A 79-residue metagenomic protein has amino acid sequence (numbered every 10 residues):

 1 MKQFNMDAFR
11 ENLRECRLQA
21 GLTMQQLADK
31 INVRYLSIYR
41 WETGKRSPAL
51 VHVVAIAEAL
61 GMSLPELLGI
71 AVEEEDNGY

Functional and structural regions predicted by a protein language model:
M1-Q19: A short, Lys/Arg-rich alpha-helix, primarily the initiator
M1-Q3, E58, L68-Y79: Short, charged recognition helix plus adjacent turn of helix-turn-helix-like nucleic-acid-binding domains
N12, T23, A49-H52, S63: Residues that mark the N-terminal boundary/hinge immediately upstream of a DNA-recognition element
L18, D29, E58: Alpha-helical residues within the helix-turn-helix
G21-R40: Short alpha-helical DNA-recognition segment
N32, V51-E66: DNA major-groove recognition helix of helix-turn-helix/homeodomain DNA-binding modules
S37, S47, E66: Residues in the helix-turn-helix
